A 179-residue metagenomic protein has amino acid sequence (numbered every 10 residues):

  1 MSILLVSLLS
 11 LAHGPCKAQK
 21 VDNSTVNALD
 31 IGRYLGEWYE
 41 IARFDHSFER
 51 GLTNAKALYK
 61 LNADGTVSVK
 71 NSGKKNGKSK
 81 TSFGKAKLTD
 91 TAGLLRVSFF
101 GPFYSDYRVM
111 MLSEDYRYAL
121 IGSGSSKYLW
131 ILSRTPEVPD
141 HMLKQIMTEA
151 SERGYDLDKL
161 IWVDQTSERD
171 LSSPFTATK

Functional and structural regions predicted by a protein language model:
M1-S10: Bacterial N-terminal signal peptides
S10-K179: A beta-rich soluble binding module of mature secreted/lumenal proteins
